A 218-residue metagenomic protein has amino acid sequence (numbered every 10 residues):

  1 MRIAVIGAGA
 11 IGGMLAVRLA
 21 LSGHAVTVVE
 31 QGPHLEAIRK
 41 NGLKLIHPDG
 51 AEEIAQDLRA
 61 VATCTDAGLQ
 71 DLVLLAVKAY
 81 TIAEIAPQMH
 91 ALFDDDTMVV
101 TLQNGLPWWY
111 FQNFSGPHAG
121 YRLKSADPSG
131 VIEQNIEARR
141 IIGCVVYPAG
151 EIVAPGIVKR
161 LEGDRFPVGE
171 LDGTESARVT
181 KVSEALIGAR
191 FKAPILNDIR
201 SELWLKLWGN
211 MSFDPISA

Functional and structural regions predicted by a protein language model:
M1-P48: NAD(P)+-binding Rossmann beta1-loop-alpha1 motif at the extreme N-terminus of oxidoreductases
V29-Q31, P48, V61-T63, C144-V146 (+1 more regions): Conserved beta-strand termini and adjacent loop/short-helix elements that scaffold enzyme active sites in alpha/beta
P33, Y80-T81, E202: Short alpha-helical
P48-A55, L171: Active-site-adjacent segment of FAD-dependent monooxygenases/related oxidoreductases
I54-V153: Rossmann-like NAD(P)(H) cofactor-binding subdomain of soluble oxidoreductases
L92, D127, E133-S212, I216: Internal alpha-helical scaffold of NAD(P)-dependent oxidoreductase catalytic cores
